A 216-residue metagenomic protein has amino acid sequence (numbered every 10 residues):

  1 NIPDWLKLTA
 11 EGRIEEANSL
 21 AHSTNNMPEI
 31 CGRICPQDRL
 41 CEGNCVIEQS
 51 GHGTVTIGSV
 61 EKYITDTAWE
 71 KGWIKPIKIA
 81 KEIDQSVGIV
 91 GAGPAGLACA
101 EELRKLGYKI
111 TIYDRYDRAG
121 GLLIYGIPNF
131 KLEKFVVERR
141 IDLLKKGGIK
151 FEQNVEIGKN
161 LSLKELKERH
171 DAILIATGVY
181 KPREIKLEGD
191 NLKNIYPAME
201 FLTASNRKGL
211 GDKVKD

Functional and structural regions predicted by a protein language model:
N1-D4, L40, S162: Residue-level recognition of oxygen-bearing side chains
N1-R33, G51-K81, S205-G209: Ferredoxin-type iron-sulfur electron-transfer modules in oxidoreductases and energy-metabolism complexes
P3, E15, G43, R183 (+1 more regions): Glycine-centered loop/turn positions within well-structured domains that cap or flank conserved ligand/cofactor-binding
L6, V46, I124: A short local structural element in Rossmann-fold oxidoreductases
T9, C35-D38, I175: Short acidic alpha-helix initiation/capping motifs at coil-to-helix transition points, especially at protein N-termini
Q37-I57, S86-L103: Short flanking/linker segments adjacent to small metal-binding domains or redox-active Cys/His motifs
E61-D216: Residues forming the flavin
